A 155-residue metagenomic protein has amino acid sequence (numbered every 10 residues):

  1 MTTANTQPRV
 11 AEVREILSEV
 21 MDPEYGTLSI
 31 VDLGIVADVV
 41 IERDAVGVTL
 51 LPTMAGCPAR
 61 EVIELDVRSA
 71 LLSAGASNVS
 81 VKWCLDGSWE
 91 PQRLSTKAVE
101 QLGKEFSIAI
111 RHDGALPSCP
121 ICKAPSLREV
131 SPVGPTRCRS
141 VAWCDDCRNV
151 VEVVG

Functional and structural regions predicted by a protein language model:
M1-G155: Domain-level signature for proteins that mediate thiol-based redox and metal-cofactor handling
